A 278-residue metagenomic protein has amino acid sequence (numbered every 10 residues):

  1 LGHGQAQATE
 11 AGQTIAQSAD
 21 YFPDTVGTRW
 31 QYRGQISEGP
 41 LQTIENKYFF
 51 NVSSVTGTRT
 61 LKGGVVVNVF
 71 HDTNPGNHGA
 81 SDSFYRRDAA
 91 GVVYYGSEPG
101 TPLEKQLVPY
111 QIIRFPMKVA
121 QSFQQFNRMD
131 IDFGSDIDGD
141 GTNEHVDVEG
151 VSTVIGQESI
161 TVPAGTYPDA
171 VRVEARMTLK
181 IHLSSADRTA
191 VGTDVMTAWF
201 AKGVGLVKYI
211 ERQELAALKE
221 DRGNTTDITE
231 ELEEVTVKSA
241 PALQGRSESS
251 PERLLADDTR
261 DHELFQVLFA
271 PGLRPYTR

Functional and structural regions predicted by a protein language model:
L1-E10: Signal peptide processing junction and immediate N-terminal pro/mature segment of secreted/exported proteins
T9-R278: Conserved functional acidic sites
